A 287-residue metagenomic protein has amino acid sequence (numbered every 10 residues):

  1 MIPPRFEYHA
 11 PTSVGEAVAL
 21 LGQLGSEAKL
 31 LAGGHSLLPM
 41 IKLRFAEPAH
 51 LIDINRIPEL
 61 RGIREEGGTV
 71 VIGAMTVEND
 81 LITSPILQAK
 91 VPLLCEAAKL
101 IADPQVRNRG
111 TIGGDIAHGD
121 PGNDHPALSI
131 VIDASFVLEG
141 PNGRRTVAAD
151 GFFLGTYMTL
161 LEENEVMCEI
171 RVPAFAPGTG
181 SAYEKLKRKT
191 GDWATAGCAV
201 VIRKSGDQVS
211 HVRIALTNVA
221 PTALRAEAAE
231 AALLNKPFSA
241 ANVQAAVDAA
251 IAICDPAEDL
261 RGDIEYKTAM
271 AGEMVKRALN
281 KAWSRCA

Functional and structural regions predicted by a protein language model:
M1-A287: C-terminal structural segment of proteins
